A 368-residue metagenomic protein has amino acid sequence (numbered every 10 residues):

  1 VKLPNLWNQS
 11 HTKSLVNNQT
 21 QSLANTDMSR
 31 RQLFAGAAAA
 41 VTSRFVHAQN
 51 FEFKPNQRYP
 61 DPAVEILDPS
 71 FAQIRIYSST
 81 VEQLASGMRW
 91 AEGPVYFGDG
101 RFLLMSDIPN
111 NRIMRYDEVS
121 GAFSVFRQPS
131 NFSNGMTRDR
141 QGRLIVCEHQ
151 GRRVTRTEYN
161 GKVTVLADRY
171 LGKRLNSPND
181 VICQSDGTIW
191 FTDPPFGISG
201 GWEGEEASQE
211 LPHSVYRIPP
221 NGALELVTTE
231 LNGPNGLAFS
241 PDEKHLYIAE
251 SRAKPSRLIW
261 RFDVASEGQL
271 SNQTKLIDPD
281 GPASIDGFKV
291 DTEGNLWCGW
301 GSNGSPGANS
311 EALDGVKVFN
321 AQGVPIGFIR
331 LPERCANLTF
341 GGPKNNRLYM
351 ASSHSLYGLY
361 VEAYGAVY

Functional and structural regions predicted by a protein language model:
P4: N-terminal phosphate-binding caps/lids of nucleotide- and nucleic-acid-binding domains
Q21-A40: N-terminal secretory signal peptides and thylakoid transit peptides that target proteins across membranes
Q49-Y368: Sequence-structural signature of mature extracellular/luminal beta-sheet repeat domains, prominently beta-propellers
